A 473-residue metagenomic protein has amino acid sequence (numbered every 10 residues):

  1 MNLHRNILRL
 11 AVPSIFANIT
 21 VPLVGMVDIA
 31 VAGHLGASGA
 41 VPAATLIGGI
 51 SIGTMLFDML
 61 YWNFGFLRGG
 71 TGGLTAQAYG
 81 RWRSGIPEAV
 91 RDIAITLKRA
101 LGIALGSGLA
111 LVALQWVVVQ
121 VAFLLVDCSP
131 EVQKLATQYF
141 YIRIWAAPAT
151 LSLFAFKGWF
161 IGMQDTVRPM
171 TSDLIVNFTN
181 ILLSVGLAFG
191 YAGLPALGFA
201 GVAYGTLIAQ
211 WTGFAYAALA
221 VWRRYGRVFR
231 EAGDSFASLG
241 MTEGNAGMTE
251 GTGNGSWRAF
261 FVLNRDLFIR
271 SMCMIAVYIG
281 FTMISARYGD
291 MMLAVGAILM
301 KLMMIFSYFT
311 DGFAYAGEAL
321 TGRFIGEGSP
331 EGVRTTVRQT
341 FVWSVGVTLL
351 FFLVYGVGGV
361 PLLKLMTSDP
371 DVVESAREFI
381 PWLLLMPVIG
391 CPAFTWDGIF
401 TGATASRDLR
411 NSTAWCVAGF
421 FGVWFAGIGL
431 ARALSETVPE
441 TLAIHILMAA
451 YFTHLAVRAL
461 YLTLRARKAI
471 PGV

Functional and structural regions predicted by a protein language model:
M1-A11, T75-P148, L194-F268, T321-M386 (+1 more regions): Short alpha-helical transmembrane segments in multi-pass integral membrane proteins
N2-L35, M55-L74, L105-V112, A147 (+4 more regions): N-terminal transmembrane alpha-helices
R9-I29, I142, A146, L153 (+6 more regions): Transmembrane helical elements of multi-pass membrane transporters/channels
S14, N18, I29-A30, T54 (+18 more regions): Transmembrane alpha-helix boundary and packing residues in multipass membrane permease domains and related
I19, L23-G48, F123-P130, G186-L197 (+3 more regions): Helix-terminus/linker motif at the lipid-water interface of multi-pass membrane proteins
A44-M55, A136, F140, A203 (+3 more regions): Small-residue hotspots at the loop-to-helix junctions and early N-terminal turns of transmembrane alpha-helices
I47-L109, A113, T150-Q164, R168-P169 (+5 more regions): Small-residue-rich hydrophobic transmembrane alpha-helices
R68, G72, I142-G162, P169-N177 (+5 more regions): Short runs within selected transmembrane alpha-helices of multi-pass transporters and secretion channels
